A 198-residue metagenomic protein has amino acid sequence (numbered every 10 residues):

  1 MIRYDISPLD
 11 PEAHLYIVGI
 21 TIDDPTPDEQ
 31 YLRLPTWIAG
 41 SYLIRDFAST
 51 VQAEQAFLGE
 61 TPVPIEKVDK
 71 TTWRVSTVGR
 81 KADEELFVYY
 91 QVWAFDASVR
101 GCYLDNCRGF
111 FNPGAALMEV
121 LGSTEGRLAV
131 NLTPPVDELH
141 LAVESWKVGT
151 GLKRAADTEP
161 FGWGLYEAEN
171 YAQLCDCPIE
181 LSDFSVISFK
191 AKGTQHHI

Functional and structural regions predicted by a protein language model:
M1-T36: Early extracytoplasmic/domain-onset interaction patches
P35-I44: Short amphipathic, basic-aromatic surface patches that mediate peripheral association with negatively charged
D46-F57, T61-I198: Non-catalytic architectural context of zinc metalloproteases
